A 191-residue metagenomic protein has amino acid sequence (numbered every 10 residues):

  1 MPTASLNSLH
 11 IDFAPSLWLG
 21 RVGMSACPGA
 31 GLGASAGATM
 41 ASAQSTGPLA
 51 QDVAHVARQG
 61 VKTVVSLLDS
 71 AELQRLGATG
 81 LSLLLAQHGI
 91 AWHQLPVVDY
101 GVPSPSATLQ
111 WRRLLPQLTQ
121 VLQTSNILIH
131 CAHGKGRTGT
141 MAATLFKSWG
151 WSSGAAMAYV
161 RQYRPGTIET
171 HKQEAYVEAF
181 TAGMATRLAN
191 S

Functional and structural regions predicted by a protein language model:
M1-L128, T140-S191: Cys-dependent protein tyrosine phosphatase-like superfamily
C131: Short cysteine clusters
G134: Conserved G/P- and acidic residue-centered "switch" motifs that form tight phosphate/ATP-binding loops in soluble
R137: Conserved SAM/SAH-binding loop-helix junction of Class I S-adenosyl-L-methionine-dependent methyltransferases
